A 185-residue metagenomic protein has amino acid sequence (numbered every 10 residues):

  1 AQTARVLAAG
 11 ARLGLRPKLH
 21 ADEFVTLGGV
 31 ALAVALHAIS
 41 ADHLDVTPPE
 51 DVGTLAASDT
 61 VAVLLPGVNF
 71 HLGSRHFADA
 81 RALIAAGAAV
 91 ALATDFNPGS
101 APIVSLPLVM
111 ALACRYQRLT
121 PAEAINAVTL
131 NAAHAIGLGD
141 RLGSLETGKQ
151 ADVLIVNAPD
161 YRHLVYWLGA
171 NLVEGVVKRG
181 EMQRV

Functional and structural regions predicted by a protein language model:
A1-G28: Metal-coordinating catalytic core of metallo-dependent amide/deamination hydrolases
L13-L15, A88, L145, L172: A generic hydrophobic-helix recognition signal that picks specific residues within alpha-helical hydrophobic
R16, T26-R141, M182: Active-site-adjacent C-terminal substructures of enzyme catalytic domains
A56, L83-A86, E146-K149, L168-G169: A structural signal for short secondary-structure junctions
V128-L130, T147-V185: C-terminal cap of metal-dependent C-N hydrolases
